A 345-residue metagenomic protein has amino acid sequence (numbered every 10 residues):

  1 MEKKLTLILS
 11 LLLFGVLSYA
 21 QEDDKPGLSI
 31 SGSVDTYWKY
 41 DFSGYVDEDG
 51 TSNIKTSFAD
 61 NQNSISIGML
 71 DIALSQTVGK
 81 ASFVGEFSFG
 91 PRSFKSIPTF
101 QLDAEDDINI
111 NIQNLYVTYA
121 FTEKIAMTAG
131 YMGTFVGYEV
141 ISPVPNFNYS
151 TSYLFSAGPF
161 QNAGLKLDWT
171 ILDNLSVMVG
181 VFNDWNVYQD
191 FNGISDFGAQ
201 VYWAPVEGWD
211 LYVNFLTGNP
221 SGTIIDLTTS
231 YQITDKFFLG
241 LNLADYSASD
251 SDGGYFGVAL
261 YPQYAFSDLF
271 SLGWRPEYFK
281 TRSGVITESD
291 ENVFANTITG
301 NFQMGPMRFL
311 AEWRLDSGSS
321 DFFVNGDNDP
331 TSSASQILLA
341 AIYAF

Functional and structural regions predicted by a protein language model:
M1-K25: Cleavable N-terminal export/targeting peptides
G32-Y40, G85-F89, A129-Y131, V179-N183 (+5 more regions): Transmembrane beta-barrel strands of outer-membrane/channel proteins
Y37, F42-S64, S93-N114, T122-W203 (+1 more regions): Surface-exposed coil loops of outer-membrane beta-barrel proteins
G68-I72, I110-L115, Q161-L165, S195-A199 (+4 more regions): Hydrophobic, lipid-facing positions within transmembrane beta-strands of outer-membrane proteins
A73-S75, T118-A120, K166-T170, M178 (+5 more regions): Transmembrane beta-barrel domains of outer membrane proteins
K80-F83, K124-M127, N174-V179, E207-V213 (+3 more regions): Repeated loop/turn-to-beta-strand initiation elements of outer-membrane beta-barrel proteins
W203, G300-R308, W313-L315, T331-F345: Outer-membrane beta-barrel "beta-signal"
T217, T228-T229, G240, D245-S249 (+3 more regions): Outer membrane beta-barrel transmembrane domains
